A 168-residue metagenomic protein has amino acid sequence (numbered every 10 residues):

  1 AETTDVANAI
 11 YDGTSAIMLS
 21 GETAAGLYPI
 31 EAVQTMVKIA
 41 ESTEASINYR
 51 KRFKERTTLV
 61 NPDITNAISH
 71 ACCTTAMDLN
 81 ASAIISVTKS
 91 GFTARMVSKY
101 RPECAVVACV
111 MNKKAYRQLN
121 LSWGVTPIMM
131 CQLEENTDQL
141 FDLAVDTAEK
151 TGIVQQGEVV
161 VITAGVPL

Functional and structural regions predicted by a protein language model:
V6-P29: Glycine-rich phosphate-binding active-site loops on the catalytic face of alpha/beta enzymes
A9, V97, V160: Conserved, mostly hydrophobic/aromatic
S20-G21, G26, A45-E55, S82 (+1 more regions): Flexible, glycine/charged-enriched surface loops at secondary-structure junctions
M36-C73: Long, charged amphipathic helices and adjacent flexible linkers at domain junctions
T93-R95, R101-L140: Nucleotide-binding motor/catalytic cores of P-loop/tubulin-like NTPases across gene-expression machines
Q132-T151, Q156: Glycine-/charge-enriched secondary-structure boundary and capping motifs
T151-L168: C-terminal binding/interaction regions
